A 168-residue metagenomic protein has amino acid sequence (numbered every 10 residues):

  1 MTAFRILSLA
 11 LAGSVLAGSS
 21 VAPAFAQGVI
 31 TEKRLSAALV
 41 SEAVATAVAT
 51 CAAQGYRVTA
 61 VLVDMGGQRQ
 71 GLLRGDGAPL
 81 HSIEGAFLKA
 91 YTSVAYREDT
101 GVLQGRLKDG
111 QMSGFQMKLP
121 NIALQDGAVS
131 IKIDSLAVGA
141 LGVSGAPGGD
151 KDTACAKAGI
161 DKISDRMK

Functional and structural regions predicted by a protein language model:
R5-L16: Sec-dependent N-terminal signal peptides
S14-A24: C-terminal segment of classical bacterial N-terminal signal peptides
F25-K168: Flexible, solvent-exposed loop/hinge segments and secondary-structure transition points
